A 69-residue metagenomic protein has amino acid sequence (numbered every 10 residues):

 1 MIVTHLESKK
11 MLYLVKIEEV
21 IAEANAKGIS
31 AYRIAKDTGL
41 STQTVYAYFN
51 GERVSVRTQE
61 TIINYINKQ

Functional and structural regions predicted by a protein language model:
M1-I2, D37-T38: General nucleic-acid-binding
I2-G28: A short, Lys/Arg-rich alpha-helix, primarily the initiator
A22, K36, A47, N64: DNA-binding alpha-helical recognition surfaces that contact promoter or target DNA
S30-A35: Short alpha-helical "recognition helix" segments of helix-turn-helix
L40-V54: Recognition helix of helix-turn-helix/homeodomain-like DNA-binding domains that insert into the DNA major groove
V56-Q69: DNA major-groove recognition helix of helix-turn-helix/homeodomain DNA-binding modules
